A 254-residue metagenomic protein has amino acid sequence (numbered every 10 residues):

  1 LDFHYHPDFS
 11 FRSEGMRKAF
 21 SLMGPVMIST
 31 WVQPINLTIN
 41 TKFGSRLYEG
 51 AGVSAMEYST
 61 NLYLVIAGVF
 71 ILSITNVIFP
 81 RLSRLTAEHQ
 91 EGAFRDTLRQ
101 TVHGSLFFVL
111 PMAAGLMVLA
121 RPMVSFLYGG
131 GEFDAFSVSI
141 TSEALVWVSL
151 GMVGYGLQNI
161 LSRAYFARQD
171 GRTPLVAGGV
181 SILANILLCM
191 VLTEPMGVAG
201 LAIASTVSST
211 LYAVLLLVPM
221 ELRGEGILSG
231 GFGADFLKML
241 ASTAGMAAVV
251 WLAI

Functional and structural regions predicted by a protein language model:
L1-I254: Membrane-embedded alpha-helical bundles of multi-pass transporters/translocases, especially carrier/permease families
